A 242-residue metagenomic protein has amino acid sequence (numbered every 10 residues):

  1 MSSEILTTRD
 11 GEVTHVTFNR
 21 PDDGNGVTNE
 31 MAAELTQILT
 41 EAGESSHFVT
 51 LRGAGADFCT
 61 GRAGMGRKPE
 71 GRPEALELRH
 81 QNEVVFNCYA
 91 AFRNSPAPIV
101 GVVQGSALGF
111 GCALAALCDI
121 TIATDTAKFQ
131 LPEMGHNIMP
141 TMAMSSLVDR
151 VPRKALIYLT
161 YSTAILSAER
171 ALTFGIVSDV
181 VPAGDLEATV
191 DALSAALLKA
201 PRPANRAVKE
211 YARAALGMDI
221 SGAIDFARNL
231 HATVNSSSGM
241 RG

Functional and structural regions predicted by a protein language model:
M1-A54: Conserved CoA-thioester-binding segment of acyl-CoA-metabolizing enzymes
M1-T14, A42, F58, T163-E169 (+2 more regions): C-terminal alpha-helix plus adjacent terminal tail
V16, R20, L35, L51 (+4 more regions): Terminal peptide-recognition signature
P21-G24, A56-D57, G61, T126-K128: A short, glycine- and basic residue-enriched loop/turn that sits immediately adjacent to a domain's principal
M31-L35, Q81-V84, A227: Hydrophobic alpha-helical membrane-association signature
S45, G53-N87, A107, D219: Glycine- (often His-adjacent) and acidic-residue-rich active-site loop that binds/positions the CoA thioester
L51, V85, M144, R153-L156 (+3 more regions): A general structural signal for well-ordered alpha-helical segments in protein cores
A90-R202: Crotonase-fold acyl-CoA enzyme core
